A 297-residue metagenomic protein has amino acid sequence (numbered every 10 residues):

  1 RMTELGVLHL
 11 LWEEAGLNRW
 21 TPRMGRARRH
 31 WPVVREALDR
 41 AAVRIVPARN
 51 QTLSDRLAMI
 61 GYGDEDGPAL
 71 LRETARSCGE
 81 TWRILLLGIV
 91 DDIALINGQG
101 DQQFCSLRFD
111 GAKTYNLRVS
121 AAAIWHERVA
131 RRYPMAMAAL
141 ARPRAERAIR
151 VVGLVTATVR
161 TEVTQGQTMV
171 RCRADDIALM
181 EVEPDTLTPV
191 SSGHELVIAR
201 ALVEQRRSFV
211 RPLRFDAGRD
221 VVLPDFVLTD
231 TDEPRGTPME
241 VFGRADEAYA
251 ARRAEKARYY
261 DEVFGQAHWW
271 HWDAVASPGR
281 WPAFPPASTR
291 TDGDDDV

Functional and structural regions predicted by a protein language model:
R1-M2: N-terminal cysteine/histidine-rich coordination modules
G6-T74, C78: Accessory interdomain/linker segments of ATP-dependent helicases and helicase-like nucleic-acid enzymes that mediate
T52-V297: Nucleic-acid endo/exonuclease domains
